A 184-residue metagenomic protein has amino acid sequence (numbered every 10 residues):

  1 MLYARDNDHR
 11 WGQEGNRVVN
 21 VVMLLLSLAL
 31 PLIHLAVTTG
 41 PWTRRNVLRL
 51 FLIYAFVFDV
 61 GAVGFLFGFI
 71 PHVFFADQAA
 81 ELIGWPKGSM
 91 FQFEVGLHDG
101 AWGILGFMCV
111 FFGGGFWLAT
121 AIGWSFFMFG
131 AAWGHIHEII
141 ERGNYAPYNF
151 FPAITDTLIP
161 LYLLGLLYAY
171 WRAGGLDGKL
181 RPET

Functional and structural regions predicted by a protein language model:
G12-I33: Hydrophobic transmembrane alpha-helical segments in integral membrane proteins
L32-T38, C109, P160-G178: Membrane-water interface at the C-terminal end of transmembrane alpha helices
G40-F56, F111-F116: Membrane-interface helix-boundary motifs at transmembrane edges
F56-G61, W85-A101: A loop-to-helix transmembrane entry motif
L66-G88: Membrane-helix boundary elements
E81-M90, N144-T155: Non-cytosolic membrane-interface motifs at loop->transmembrane helix junctions
H98-W102, T120-I136, L158-Y162: Hydrophobic alpha-helical membrane segments
V110-T120, W133-F150: Membrane-helix boundary connector in multi-pass membrane proteins
